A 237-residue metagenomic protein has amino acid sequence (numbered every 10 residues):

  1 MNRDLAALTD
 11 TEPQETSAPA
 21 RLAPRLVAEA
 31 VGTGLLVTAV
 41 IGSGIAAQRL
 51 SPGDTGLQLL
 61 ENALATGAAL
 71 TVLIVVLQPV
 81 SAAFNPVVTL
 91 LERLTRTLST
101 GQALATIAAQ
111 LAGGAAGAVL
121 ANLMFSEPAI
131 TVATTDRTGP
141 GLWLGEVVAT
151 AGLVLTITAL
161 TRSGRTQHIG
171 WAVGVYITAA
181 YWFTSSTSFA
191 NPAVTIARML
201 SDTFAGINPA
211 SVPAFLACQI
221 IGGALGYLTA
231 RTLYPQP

Functional and structural regions predicted by a protein language model:
M1-P237: Membrane-interface helix-loop junctions and terminal tails of multi-pass membrane proteins
